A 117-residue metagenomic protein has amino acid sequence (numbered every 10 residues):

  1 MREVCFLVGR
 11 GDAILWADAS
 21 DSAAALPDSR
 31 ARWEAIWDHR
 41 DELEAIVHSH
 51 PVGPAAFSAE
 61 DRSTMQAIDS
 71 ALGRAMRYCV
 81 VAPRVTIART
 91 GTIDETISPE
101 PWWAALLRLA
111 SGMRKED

Functional and structural regions predicted by a protein language model:
M1-L43, P51-D117: Conserved beta-strand-loop surface patch within small alpha/beta domains used for substrate/adaptor or ligand engagement
